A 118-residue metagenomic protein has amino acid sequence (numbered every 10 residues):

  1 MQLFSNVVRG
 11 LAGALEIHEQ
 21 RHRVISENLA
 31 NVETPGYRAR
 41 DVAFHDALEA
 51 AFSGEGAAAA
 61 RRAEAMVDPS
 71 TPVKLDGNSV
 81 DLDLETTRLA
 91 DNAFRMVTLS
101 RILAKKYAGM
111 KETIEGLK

Functional and structural regions predicted by a protein language model:
M1-K118: Amphipathic alpha-helical polymerization modules
